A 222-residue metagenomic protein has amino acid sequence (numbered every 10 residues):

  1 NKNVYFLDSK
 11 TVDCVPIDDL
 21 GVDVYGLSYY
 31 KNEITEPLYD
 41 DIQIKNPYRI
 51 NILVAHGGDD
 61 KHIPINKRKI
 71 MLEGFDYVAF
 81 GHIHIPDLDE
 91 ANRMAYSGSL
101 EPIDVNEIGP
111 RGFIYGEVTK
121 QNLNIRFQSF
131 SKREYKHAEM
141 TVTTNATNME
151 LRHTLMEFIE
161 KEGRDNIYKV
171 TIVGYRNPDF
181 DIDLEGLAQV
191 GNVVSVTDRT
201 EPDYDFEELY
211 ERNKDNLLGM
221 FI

Functional and structural regions predicted by a protein language model:
N1-G112: His/Asp/Glu-rich metal-coordinating catalytic cores of metallo-dependent phosphodiesterases/hydrolases acting on
K10-V12, Y30, L100, T119 (+2 more regions): Short, solvent-exposed coil/turn elements at secondary-structure transition points
G26, Y115-V118, I172: Hydrophobic side chains in beta-strands
R49, Y115, R164-N166: Short coil/turn segments at beta-strand junctions that form active-site/ligand-binding loops
E90-A91, Y115-N122: Short acidic-glycine loop/turn motifs at beta-strand connectors
K120-I222: Accessory, non-catalytic peripheral segments of nucleic-acid enzymes
